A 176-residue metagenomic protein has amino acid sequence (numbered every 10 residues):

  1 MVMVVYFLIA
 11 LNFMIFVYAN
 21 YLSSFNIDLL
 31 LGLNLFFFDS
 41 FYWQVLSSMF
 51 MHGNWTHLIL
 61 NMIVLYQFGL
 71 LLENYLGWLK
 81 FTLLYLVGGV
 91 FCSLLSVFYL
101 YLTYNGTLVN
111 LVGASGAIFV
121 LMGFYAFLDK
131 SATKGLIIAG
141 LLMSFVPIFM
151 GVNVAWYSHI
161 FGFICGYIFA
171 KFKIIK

Functional and structural regions predicted by a protein language model:
M1-K176: A detector for small-residue-rich transmembrane helices and their helix-helix packing motifs
